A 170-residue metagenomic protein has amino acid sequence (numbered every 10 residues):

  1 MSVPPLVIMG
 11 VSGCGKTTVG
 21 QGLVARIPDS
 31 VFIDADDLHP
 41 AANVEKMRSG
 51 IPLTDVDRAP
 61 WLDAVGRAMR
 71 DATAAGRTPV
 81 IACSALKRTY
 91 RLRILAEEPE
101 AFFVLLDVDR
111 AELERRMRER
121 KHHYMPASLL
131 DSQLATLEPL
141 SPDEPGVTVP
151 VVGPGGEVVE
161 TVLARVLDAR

Functional and structural regions predicted by a protein language model:
P5: Walker A (P-loop) ATP-phosphate-binding motif of ABC ATPase nucleotide-binding domains
I8: Hydrophobic anchor at the beta1->P-loop junction of P-loop NTPases
V11: P-loop (Walker A) phosphate-binding loop of NTP-binding proteins
K16: Conserved lysine of the Walker
Q21-G66: Conserved substrate/cofactor phosphate-moiety recognition/catalytic segment in nucleotide-dependent phosphotransferases
V56-E98, L106: Glycine-rich phosphate-binding loop used to anchor ATP phosphates in small-molecule kinases, encompassing both
E97-M117: Conserved phosphate-donor/acceptor-positioning beta-strand/loop module used by diverse small-molecule
E119-T161: Small-molecule kinase domains that catalyze NTP-dependent phosphoryl transfer to phosphate-bearing small molecules
